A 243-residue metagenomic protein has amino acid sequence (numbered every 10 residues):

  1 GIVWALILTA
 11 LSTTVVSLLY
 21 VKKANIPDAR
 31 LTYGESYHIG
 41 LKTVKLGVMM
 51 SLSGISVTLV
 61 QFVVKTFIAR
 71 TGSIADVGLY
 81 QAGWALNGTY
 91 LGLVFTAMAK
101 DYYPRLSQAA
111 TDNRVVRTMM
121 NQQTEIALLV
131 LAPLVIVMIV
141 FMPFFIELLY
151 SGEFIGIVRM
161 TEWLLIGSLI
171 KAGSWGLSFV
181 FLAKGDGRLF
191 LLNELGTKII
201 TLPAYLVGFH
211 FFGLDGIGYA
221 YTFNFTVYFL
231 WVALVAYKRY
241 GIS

Functional and structural regions predicted by a protein language model:
G1-A24, W84, L195-T201, L214-A236: Hydrophobic alpha-helical transmembrane segments
V3, S17-Q61, D101-R105, A110-V115 (+1 more regions): Interhelical loop/hinge segments that connect adjacent transmembrane helices in multipass membrane
H38, K42-M49, N121-A127, M160 (+3 more regions): Membrane-interface "helix-start" segments
V44, Q81, N113-F141, V158-T161: Interfacial transmembrane-helix starts/ends
M49, V64-F67, D76-F95, E125-I126 (+2 more regions): Alpha-helical transmembrane segments of polytopic membrane transporters and translocases
G83, N87-T124, S178-A183: Helix-loop junctions and terminal segments of transmembrane helices in multi-pass membrane transport/translocation
N121, M138-K171, W175, D215: Interfacial segments at transmembrane-helix termini and the short loops linking adjacent helices
L165-T197, A236-Y240: Membrane-interface junctions at transmembrane-helix termini in multi-pass inner-membrane proteins
